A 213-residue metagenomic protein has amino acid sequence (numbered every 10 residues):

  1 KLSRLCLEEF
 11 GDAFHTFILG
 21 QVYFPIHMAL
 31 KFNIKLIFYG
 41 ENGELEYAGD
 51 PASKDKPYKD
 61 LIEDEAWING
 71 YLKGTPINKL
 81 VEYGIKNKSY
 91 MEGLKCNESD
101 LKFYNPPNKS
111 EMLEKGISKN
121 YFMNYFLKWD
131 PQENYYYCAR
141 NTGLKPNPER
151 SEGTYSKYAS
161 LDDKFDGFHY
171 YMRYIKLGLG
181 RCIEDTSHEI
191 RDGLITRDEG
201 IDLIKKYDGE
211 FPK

Functional and structural regions predicted by a protein language model:
K1-K213: Nucleotide-activated chemistry modules centered on ATP-dependent adenylation/adenylyltransferase
